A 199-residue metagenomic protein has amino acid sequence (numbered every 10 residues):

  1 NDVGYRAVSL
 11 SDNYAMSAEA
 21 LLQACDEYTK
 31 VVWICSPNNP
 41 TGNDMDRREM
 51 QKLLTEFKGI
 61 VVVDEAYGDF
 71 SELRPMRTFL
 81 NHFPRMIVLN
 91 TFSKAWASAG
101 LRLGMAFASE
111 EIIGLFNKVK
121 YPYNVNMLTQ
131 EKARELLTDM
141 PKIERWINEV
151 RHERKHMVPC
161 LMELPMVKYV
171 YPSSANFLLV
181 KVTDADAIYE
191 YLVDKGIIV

Functional and structural regions predicted by a protein language model:
N1-I34: PLP-dependent aminotransferase-like
Y5-S9, V31-P37, V61-D64, V170-S173: Short beta-strands and strand-loop turn motifs
M16-E27, P40-V61, E65-A95: Active-site pre-lysine segment of PLP-dependent enzymes
K58, A108-I112, V182-A185: Short loop segments at secondary-structure junctions
R85-E163, Y169-V170: PLP-dependent aminotransferase class I/II
R151, E163-K195: Conserved PLP-binding catalytic core of the aspartate aminotransferase-like
